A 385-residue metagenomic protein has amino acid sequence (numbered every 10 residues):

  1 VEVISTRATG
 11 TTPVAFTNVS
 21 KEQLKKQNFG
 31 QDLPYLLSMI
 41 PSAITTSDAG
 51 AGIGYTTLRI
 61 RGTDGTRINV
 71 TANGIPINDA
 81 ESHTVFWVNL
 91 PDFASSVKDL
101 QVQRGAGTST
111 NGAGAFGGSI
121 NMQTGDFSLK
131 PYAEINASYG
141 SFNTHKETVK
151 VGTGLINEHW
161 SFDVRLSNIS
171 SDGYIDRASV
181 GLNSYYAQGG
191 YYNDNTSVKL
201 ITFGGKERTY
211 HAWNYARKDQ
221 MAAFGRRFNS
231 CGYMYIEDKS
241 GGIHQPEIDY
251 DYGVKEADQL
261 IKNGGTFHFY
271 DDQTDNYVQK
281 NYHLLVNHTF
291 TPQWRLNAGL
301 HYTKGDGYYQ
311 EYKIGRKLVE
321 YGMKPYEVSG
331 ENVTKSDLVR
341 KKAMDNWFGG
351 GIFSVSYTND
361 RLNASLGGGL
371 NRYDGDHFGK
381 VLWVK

Functional and structural regions predicted by a protein language model:
V1-K26, G65: Short, acidic, small-residue-rich periplasmic hinge/interaction motif at the N-terminus of Gram-negative outer-membrane
A8, G65, I77, G125 (+8 more regions): Structural signature of outer-membrane beta-barrel domains
P34-P76, K98: Extracytoplasmic beta-strand/coil segments of soluble accessory domains associated with Gram-negative outer-membrane
P76-R104, Q123, R226-S230: Short acidic/polar hinge/loop motifs at secondary-structure boundaries that mediate gating or recognition
P91-N136, K146: A beta-strand signature from Gram-negative outer-membrane beta-barrel systems, especially the internal plug domain
Y132, Y139-S170, I175-N214, K218-G241 (+1 more regions): Transmembrane beta-barrel wall of Gram-negative outer-membrane proteins
S197-H283, Q310-R340: Acidic/polar loop-and-plug regions of large Gram-negative outer-membrane beta-barrel proteins
Y277-K385: Face-selective signature of the C-terminal outer-membrane beta-barrel domain
